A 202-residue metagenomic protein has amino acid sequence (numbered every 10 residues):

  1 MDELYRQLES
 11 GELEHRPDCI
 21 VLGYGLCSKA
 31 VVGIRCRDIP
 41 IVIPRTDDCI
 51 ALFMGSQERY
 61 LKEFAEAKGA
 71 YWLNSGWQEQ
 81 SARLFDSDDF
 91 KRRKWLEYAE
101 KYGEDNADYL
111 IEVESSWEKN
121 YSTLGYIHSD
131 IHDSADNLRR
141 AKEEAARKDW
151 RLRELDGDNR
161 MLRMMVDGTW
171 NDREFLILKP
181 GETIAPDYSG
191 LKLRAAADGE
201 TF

Functional and structural regions predicted by a protein language model:
M1-E14, M165-W170: N-terminal beta-loop-helix "entrance" segment that forms/cooperates in small-molecule cofactor or anionic ligand
L13-V21, G25, L73-K91, I177-F202: Extended, charge-rich low-complexity interaction segments
I20-V32, D47-C49, G76-E79, S129-A135 (+1 more regions): Gly/Ser/Thr-rich loops at beta-strand to alpha-helix junctions that form or flank small-molecule/cofactor-binding
V31-R35, F53-M54, A135-N137, M165: A short acidic (Asp/Glu
R37-I39, K148: Short, structured coil segments at secondary-structure junctions
I39-F85: Long, charge-dense
A65-D136: A conserved mid-domain beta-alpha-beta active-site/ligand-binding segment of alpha/beta enzyme cores
D108-F202: Extended, basic/helix-rich recognition subdomains
